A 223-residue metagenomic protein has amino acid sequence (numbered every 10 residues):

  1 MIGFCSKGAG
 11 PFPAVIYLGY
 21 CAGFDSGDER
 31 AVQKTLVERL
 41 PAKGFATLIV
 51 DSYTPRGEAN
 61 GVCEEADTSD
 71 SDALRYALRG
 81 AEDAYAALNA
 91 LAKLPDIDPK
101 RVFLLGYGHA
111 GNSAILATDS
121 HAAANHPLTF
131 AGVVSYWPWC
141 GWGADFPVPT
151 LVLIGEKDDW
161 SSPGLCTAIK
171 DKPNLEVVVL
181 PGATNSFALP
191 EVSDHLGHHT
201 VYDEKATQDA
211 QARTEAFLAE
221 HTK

Functional and structural regions predicted by a protein language model:
M1-S6: A short loop-to-beta-strand scaffold at the N-terminal edge of the catalytic core in hydrolase folds
P11-K93, L189-T200: Serine-hydrolase catalytic machinery in alpha/beta-hydrolase-like enzymes
A22-D28, R75-P147, D159: Primarily recognizes the serine-hydrolase "nucleophile elbow" in alpha/beta-hydrolase and SGNH/GDSL folds
I49-V50, G106, V179: Hydrophobic residues in well-ordered beta-strands that form the structural core
V148, S161-D171: Short alpha-helix in the alpha/beta-hydrolase fold that links the catalytic acid
V152-I154: Short beta-strand/loop motif that positions the catalytic acidic residue of the alpha/beta-hydrolase fold
K157-S161, N185-S186: Acidic catalytic loop of the alpha/beta-hydrolase fold
L175-K223: C-terminal catalytic histidine-bearing segment of alpha/beta-hydrolase fold enzymes
